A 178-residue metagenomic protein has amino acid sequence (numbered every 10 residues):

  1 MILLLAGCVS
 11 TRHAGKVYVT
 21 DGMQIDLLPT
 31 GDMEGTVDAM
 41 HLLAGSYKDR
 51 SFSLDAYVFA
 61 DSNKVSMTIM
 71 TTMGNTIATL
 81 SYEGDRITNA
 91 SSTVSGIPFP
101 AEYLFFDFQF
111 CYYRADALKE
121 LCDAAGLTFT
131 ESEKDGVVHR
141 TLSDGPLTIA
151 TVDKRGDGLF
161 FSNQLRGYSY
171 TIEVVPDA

Functional and structural regions predicted by a protein language model:
L4-G7: C-terminal motif of bacterial Sec signal peptides marking the signal peptidase cleavage site
V9-M23, T30, L42-A44, N75 (+3 more regions): Mature, soluble, non-transmembrane domains
L27-K64: Post-signal-peptide N-terminal segment of Sec-exported extracytoplasmic proteins
F52, L80-S81: Short glycine/proline-enriched turns and hinge-like loops at secondary-structure junctions
N63, E83-D85: Envelope-exposed proteins and targeting segments
